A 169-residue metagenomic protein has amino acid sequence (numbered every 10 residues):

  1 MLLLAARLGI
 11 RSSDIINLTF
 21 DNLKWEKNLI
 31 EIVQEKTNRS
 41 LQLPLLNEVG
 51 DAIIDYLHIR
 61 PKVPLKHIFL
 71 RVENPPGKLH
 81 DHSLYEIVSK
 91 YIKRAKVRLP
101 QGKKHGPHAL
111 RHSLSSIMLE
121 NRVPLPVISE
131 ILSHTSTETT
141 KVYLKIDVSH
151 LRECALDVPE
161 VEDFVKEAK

Functional and structural regions predicted by a protein language model:
M1-S13, S116-I117, P159: Short pre-functional
L3-L4, L45, I53-H58, L151 (+1 more regions): Activation on folded, globular domain regions of eukaryotic proteins
L8, S12-S13, N17-D51: Conserved tyrosine-mediated DNA breakage-rejoining catalytic core shared by Y-recombinases
L23-W25, H80, K93, V123-V142 (+2 more regions): Short, polar N-cap/turn motifs at the start of nucleic acid-interacting alpha helices
E35-I54, H67-S89: C-terminal catalytic core of Y-nucleophile DNA break-rejoin enzymes
L43, E86-E130: Short, basic (Lys/Arg/His-rich) helix/loop patches that form interaction surfaces in the mid-to-C-terminal regions
P159-K169: C-terminal secondary-structure termini that scaffold catalytic or DNA-interacting sites
